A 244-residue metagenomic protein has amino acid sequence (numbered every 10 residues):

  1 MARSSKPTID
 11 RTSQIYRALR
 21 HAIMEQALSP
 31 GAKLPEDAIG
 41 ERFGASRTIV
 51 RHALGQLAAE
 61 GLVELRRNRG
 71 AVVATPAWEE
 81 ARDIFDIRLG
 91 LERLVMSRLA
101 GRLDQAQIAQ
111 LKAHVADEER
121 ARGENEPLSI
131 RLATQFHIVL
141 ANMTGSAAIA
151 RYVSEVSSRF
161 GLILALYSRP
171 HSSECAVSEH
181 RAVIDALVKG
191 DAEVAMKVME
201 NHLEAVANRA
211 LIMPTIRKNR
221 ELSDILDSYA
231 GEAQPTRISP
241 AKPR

Functional and structural regions predicted by a protein language model:
M1-G101, A106, L211-R220, D224-R244: Short linear motifs at protein or domain termini
R3-S4, G31, P76, A121 (+2 more regions): Short amphipathic alpha-helical segments at helix-loop
E25-Q26, A121, G190: Generic structural signal for alpha-helix termini and adjacent loop/cap motifs
A59, V63-E64, V156-S158, S172-E174: Mobile beta-alpha loop/short-helix "lid" or hinge segments that flank ligand
E92, A133, D191: Acidic active-site catalytic centers that drive phospho-/nucleotidyl reactions and related ester hydrolyses
R102-A165, C175-A186, V194-A205: Conserved amphipathic alpha-helical segments that form helical-bundle/coiled-coil interaction surfaces
A165-R244: C-terminal all-alpha effector/ligand-binding and dimerization domain of prokaryotic HTH-type transcriptional repressors
